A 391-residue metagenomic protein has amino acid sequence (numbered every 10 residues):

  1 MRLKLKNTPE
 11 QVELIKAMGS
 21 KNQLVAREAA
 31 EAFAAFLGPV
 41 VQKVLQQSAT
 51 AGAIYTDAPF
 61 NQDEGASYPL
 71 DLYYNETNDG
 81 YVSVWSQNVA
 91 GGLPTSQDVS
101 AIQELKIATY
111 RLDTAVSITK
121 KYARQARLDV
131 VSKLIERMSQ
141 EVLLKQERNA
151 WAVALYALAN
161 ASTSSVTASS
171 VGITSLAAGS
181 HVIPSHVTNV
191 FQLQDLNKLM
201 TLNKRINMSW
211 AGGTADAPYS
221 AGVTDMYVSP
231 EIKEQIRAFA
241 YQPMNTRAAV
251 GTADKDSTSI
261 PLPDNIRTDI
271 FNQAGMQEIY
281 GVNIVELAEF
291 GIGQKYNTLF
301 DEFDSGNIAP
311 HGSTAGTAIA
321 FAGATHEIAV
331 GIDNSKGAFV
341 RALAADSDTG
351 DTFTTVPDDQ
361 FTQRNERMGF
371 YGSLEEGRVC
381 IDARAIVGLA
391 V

Functional and structural regions predicted by a protein language model:
M1-Q47: N-terminal alpha-helical "arm" segments
R2-L5, P9, G179, P184 (+1 more regions): Sequence/fold signature of self-assembling virion shell proteins
M18-K21, P39, K43, Q47 (+5 more regions): Surface-exposed polar/charged interaction patches
R27-A58, G212-A217, T224, D254-K255: Short glycine-rich, low-complexity/disordered patches
F36-T114: Assembly/oligomerization interface modules of large self-assembling protein complexes
Q46, T50, I54, L144-W151 (+2 more regions): Intrinsically disordered or highly flexible coil/loop and linker segments, enriched in small and charged/polar residues
V99-S164, Y219, M226, T362-R378: Long, contiguous amphipathic alpha-helices that act as assembly "spine/axial" helices in icosahedral shell and virion
N160-A274: Extended, solvent-exposed, turn-rich assembly/linker loops in the middle of proteins
